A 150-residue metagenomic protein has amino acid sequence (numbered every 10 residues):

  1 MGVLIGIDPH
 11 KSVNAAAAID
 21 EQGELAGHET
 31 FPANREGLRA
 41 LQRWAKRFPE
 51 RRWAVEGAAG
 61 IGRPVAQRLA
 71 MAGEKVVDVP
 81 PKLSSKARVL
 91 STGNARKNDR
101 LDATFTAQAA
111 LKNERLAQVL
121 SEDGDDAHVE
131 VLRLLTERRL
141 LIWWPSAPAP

Functional and structural regions predicted by a protein language model:
M1-P150: Phosphate- and other anionic-substrate recognition elements at nucleic-acid/protein interfaces
